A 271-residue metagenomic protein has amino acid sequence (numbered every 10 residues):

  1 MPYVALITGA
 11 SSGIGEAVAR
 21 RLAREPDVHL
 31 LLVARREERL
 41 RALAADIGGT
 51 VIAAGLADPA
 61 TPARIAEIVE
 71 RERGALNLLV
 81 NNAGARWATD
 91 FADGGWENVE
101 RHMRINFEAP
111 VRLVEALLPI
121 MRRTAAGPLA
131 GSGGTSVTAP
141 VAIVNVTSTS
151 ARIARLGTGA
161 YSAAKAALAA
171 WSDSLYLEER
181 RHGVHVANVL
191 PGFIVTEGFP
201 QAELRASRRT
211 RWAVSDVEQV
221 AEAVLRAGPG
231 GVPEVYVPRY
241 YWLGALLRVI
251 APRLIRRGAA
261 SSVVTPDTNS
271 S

Functional and structural regions predicted by a protein language model:
S11-S12: Conserved glycine-rich cofactor-binding loop
D27-A42: Conserved glycine-rich Rossmann-like NAD(P)H-binding loop of the short-chain dehydrogenase/reductase
A54-R64, W96: The beta1-alpha1 cofactor-binding region of Rossmann-like NAD(H)/NADP(H)-dependent oxidoreductases
D90-M103: Substrate-binding pocket helix/loop in short-chain dehydrogenase/reductase
V114, A164: Active-site helix of classical SDR
S148: Residue(s) in the substrate-gating loop at a strand-loop-helix junction that position the organic substrate next
N188, R208-G244: C-terminal helical subdomain
